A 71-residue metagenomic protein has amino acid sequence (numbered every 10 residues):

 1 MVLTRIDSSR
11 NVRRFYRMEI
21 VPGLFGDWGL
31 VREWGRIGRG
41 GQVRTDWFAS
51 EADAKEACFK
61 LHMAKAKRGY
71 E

Functional and structural regions predicted by a protein language model:
M1, Y70-E71: Generic structural signal for short, solvent-exposed loop/turn connectors between secondary structure elements
M1-N11, R39, E51: Negatively charged, low-complexity tracts enriched in Asp/Glu with abundant Ser/Thr
R5-S9, G35, K65-R68: A broad, low-specificity signal for short, low-complexity segments enriched in glycine/proline and polar/charged
N11-R17: Charged, amphipathic alpha-helical segments
M18-T45, F59, E71: Short aromatic-glycine-(Arg/Gly/Cys) micro-motifs in beta-strand/loop hairpins
G40, F48-K67: A short, charged, amphipathic alpha-helix used as a generic interaction element across diverse proteins
